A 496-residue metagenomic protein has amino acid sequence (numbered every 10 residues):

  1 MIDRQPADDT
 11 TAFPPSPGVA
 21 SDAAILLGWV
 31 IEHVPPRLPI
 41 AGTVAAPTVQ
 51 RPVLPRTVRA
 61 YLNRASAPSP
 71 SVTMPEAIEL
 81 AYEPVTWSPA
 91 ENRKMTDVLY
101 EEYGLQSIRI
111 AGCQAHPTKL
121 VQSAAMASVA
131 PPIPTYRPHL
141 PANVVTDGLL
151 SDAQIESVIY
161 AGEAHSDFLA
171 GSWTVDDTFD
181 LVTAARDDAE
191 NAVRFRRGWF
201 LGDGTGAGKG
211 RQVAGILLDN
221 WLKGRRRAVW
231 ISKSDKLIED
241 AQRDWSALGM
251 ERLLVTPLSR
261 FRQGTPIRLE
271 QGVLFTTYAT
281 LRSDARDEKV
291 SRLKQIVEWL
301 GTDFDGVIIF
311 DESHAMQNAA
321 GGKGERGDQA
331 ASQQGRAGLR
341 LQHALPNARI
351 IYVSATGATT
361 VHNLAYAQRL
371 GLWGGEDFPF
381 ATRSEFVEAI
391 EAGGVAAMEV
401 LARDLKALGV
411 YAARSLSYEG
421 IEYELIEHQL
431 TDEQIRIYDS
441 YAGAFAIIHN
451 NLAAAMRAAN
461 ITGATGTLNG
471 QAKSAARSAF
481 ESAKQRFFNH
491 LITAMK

Functional and structural regions predicted by a protein language model:
R51-V158, K236, Y441-I461: N-terminal accessory segments
Y82, P117-L149, V175-E190, R196-F200 (+3 more regions): SF2 helicase/translocase NTPase motor core, specifically the RecA-like lobe 1 inter-motif segment between Walker
Q154-L181: N-terminal pre-Walker A segment at the start of P-loop NTPase domains
D203: The Walker A (P-loop) glycine that initiates the GxxxxGKT/S ATP-binding motif of P-loop NTPases
A207-G208: ATP-binding Walker
Q212, I216: Hydrophobic positions on the alpha1 helix immediately C-terminal to the Walker A/P-loop
F275-S283, Q295-E298, T302, A330-A355 (+2 more regions): Inter-lobe coupling linker of SF2 helicases/translocases
T360-L370: Short regulatory helix/loop adjacent to the ATP-binding pocket of P-loop NTPases
